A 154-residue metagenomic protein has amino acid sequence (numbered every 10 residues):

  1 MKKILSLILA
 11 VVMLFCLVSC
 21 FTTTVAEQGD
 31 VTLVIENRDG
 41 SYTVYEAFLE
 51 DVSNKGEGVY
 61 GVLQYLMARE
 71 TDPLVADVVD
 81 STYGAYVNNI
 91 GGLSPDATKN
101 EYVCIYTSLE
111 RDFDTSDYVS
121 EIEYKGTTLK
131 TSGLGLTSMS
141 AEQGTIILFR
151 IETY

Functional and structural regions predicted by a protein language model:
K2-T22: Sec-dependent N-terminal signal peptides of Gram-positive bacterial secreted proteins and lipoproteins
C16, C20-Y154: Ubiquitin-like/PB1-type beta-grasp interaction modules and other compact soluble beta-rich domains
